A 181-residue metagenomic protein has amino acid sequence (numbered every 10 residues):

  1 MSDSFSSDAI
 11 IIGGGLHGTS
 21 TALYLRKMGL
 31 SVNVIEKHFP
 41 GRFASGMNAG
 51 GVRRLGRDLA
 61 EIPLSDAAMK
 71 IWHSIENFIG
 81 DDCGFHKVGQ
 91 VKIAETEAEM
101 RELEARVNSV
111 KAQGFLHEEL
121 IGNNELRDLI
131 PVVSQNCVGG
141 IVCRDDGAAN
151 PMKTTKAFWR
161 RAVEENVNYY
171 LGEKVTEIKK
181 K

Functional and structural regions predicted by a protein language model:
S2-H17, N33: Beta1/beta-strand and adjacent pyrophosphate-binding region of the FAD-binding site in flavoprotein oxidoreductases
A22, R26, R161: Gly/Ala-rich phosphate-binding loop of Rossmann-like dinucleotide-binding domains, activating on the conserved
R26-G46: Glycine-rich FAD pyrophosphate-binding loop
M28, Q113, E165: Conserved dinucleotide-binding and phosphotransfer motif residues
E36, I121-G122, L171-E173: Short loop/edge segments at beta-strand edges and connector loops that shape dinucleotide/nucleotide cofactor-binding
G50-L129: Dinucleotide-binding Rossmann-like beta1-alpha1 core, especially the glycine-rich loop that anchors the ADP
A98, L129-V138, K179-K181: A short, glycine/Asx- and small/polar-enriched loop/turn that sits immediately N-terminal to a beta-strand
I141-K181: Helical element adjacent to the flavin cofactor pocket in flavoenzyme catalytic cores
